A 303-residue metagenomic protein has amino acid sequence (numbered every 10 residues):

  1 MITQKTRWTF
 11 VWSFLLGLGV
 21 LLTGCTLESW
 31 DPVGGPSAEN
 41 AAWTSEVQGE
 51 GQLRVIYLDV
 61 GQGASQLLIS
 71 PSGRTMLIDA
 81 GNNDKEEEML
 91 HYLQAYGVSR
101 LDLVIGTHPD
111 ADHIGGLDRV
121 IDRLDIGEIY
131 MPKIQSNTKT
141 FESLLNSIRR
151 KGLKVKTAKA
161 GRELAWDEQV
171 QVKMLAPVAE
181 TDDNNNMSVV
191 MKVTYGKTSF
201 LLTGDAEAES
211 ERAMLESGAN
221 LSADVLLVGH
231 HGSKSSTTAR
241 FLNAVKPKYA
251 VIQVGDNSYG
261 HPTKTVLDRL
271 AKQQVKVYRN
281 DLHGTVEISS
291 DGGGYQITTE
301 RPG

Functional and structural regions predicted by a protein language model:
I2-G303: Non-globular, low-confidence helical/coil segments that flank catalytic cores
